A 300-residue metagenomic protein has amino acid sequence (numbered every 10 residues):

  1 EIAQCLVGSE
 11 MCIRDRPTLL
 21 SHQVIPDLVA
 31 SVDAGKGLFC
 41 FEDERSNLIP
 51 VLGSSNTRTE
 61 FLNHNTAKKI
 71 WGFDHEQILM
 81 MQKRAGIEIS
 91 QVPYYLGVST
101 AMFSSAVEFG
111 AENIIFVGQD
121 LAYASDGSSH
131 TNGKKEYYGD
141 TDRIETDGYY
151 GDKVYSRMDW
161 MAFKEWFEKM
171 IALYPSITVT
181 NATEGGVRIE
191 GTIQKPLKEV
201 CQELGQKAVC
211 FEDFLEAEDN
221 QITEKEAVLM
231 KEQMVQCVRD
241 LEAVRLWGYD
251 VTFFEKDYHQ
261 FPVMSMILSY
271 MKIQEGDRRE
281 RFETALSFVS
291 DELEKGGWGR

Functional and structural regions predicted by a protein language model:
E1-G8: Single conserved hydrophobic/aromatic residue that forms the stacking wall/gate of nucleotide- or nucleobase-binding
M11-C12: Flexible low-complexity scaffold tracts in large eukaryotic assembly proteins
L20-A111, A172-L173, M264-R300: Acidic/Gly/His-enriched mid-domain segments of enzyme catalytic cores or analogous surface patches that mediate
A30-V32, D43-N47, H130-E145, E199-A208: Acidic, Ser/Thr-rich peripheral helices and adjacent loops at domain boundaries
L96, D140-V187: Polyanion-binding loop/helix "lid" in catalytic or ligand-binding cores
D120-S125, T183-V187: Glycine-rich beta-alpha junction loops
L173-R300: Long, compositionally biased charged/polar accessory segments in the mid-to-C-terminal portions of proteins
